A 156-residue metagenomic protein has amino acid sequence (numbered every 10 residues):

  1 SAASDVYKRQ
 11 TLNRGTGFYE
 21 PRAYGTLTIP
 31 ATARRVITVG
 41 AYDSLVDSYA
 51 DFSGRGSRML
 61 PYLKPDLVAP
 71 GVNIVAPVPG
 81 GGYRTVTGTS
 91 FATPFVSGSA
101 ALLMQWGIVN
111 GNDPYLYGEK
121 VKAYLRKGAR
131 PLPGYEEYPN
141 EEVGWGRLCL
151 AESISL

Functional and structural regions predicted by a protein language model:
A2-Y7: Short, small-residue-biased leader/transition segments that mark boundaries at the very start of proteins
K8-R22, T26-A31: Acidic, Ser/Thr/Gly/Pro-rich low-complexity segments that form flexible
A23-T26, S48, G82, P139-E141: Glycine-rich, flexible loop/turn motifs
G25-T38, F52-V68, R126, G144-W145: Mature extracellular/periplasmic domains of secretome proteins
D43-S44, S48-P94, E152-I154: Catalytic-core environment of secreted peptidases
V72-Y138: Hydrolase catalytic cores
E136-L156: C-terminal domain-closing interface element
